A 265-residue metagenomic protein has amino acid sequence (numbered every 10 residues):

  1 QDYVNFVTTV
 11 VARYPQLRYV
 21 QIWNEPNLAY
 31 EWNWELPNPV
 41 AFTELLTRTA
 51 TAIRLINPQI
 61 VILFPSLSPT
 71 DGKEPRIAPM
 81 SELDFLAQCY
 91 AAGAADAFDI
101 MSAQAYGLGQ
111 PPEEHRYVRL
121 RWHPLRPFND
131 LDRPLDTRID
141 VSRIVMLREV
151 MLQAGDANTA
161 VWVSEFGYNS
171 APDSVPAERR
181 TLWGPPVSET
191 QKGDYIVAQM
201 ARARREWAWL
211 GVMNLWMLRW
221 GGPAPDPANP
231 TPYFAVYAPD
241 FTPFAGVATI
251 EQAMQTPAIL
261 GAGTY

Functional and structural regions predicted by a protein language model:
Q1-V11: Glycine-rich anion/phosphate-binding loops
D2-V4, P37-P186, T190: Noncatalytic carbohydrate-binding groove/subsite architecture in carbohydrate-active enzymes
V10, P15-I22, A29-P39: N-terminal/domain-start segments enriched in small and hydrophobic, helix-friendly residues, covering either
A12-Y19, F85-I100, A203-L210: Structural recognition of alpha->loop->beta junctions
Y14, I53, C89-G93, R148-M151 (+2 more regions): Hydrophobic, Leu/Ile/Phe/Ala-enriched alpha-helical segments that form helix-helix packing faces
Q21, P37-V40, S174-A198, R202-Y265: Aromatic-rich peripheral "rim/lid" segments of glycoside hydrolase catalytic domains that contact and position glycan
I22, L28-E31, F64, A103 (+2 more regions): Conserved beta-strand positions
P26, G107, R219: Flexible, active-site-proximal loop/turn residues at the rims of small-molecule/cofactor binding pockets and catalytic
